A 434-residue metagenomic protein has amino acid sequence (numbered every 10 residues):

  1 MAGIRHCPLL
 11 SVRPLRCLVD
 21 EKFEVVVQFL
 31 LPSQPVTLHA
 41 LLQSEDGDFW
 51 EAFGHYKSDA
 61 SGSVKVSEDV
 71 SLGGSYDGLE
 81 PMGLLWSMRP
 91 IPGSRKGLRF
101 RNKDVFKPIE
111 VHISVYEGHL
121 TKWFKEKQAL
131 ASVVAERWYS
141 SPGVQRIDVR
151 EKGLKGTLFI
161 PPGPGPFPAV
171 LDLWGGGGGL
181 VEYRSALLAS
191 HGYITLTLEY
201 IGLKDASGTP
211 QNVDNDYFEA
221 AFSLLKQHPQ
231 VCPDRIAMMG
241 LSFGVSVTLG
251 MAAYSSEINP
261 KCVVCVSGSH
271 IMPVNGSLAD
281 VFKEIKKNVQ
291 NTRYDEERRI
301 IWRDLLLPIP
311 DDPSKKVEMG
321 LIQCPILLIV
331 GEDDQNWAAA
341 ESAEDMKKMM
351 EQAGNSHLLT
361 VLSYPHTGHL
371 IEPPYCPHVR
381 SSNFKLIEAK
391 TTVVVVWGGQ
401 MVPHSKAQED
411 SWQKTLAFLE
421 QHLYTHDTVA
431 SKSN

Functional and structural regions predicted by a protein language model:
I4-P35, L42, D46-A60, R99-G165: N-terminal cap/lid segment of alpha/beta-hydrolase-fold proteins
H39-S94: Ser/Thr-rich low-complexity repeats and stalk/linker segments
G153-K155, P164-Q227, P233-D234, G276-L278 (+1 more regions): Cap/lid segment of the alpha/beta-hydrolase catalytic domain
F167-P168, R235, P325, L359: Alpha/beta-hydrolase fold active-site loops
G179-Y183, H191, E219-N291, E297-L321 (+1 more regions): Primarily recognizes the serine-hydrolase "nucleophile elbow" in alpha/beta-hydrolase and SGNH/GDSL folds
I322-Q323, L328-V330: Short beta-strand/loop motif that positions the catalytic acidic residue of the alpha/beta-hydrolase fold
D333-W337, G368-L370: Acidic catalytic loop of the alpha/beta-hydrolase fold
E344, E351-N434: C-terminal catalytic histidine-bearing segment of alpha/beta-hydrolase fold enzymes
